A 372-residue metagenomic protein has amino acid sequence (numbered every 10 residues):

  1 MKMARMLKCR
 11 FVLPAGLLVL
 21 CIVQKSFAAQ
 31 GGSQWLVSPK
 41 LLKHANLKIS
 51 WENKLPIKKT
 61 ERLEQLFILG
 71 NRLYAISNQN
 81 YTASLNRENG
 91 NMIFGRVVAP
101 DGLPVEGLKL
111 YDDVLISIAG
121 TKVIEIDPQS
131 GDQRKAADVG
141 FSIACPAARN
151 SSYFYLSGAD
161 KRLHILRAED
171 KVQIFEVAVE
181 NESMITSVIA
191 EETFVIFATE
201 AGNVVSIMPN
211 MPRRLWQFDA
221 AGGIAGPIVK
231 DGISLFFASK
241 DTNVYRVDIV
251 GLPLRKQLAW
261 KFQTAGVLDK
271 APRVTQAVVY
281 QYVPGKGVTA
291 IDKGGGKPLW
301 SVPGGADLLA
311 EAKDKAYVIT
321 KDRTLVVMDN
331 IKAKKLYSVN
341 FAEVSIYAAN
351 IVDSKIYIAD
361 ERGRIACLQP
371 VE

Functional and structural regions predicted by a protein language model:
M3-L13: Bacterial N-terminal signal peptides that target proteins for export
L13-V19: Sec-dependent N-terminal signal peptides
L20-F27: C-terminal segment of classical bacterial N-terminal signal peptides
Q30-S33, K59-Q79, P100-I124, A137-H164 (+5 more regions): Repeat-blade elements of multi-bladed beta-propeller folds
L36-T60: A short helix->beta-strand "capping" segment at the edge of beta-propeller domains
W51-P56, N91-V97, D132-A137, V172-A178 (+4 more regions): A short beta-strand motif characteristic of beta-propeller blades
S77-E88: Beta-propeller domains
N86-N89, D127-S130, R167-K171, M208-P212 (+4 more regions): Short loop/turn segments that connect beta-strands within beta-propeller blades
